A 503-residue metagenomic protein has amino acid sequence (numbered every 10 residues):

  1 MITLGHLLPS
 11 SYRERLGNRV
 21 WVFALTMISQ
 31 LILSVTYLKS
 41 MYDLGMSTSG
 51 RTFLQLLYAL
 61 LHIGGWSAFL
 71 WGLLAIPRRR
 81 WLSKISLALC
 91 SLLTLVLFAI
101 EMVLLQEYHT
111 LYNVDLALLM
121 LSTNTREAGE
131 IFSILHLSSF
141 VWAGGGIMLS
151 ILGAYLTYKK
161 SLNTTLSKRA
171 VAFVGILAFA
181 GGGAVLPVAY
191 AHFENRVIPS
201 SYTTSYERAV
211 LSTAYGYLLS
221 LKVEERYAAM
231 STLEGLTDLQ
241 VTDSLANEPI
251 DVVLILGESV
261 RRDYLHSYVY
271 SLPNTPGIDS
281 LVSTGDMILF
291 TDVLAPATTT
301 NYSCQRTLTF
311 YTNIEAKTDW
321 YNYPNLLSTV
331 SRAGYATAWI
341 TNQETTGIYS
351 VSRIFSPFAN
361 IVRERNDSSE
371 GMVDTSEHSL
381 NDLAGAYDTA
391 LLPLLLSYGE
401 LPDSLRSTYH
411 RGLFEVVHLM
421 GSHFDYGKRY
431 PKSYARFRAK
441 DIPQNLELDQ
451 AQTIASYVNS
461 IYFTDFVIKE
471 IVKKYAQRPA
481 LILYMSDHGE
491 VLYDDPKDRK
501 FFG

Functional and structural regions predicted by a protein language model:
I2-T204: Transmembrane and membrane-interface helices of multi-pass, inner-membrane envelope-modifying transferases
G50-L57, I314-K317, H378-L383, A451-I461 (+3 more regions): Active-site rim elements
S67-L70, L74, L82, L289-D292 (+5 more regions): Short functional hotspots at interaction and active-site rims
G183-L254, S259-I442: Active-site-proximal alpha/beta segments of enzymes that process anionic O-linked groups
D238, L392-D403, K440-I482: A long, amphipathic alpha-helix that forms part of the scaffold/cap immediately adjacent to metal-dependent active
L265, V472, D494: Active-site-flanking alpha-helical
V269-P273, A480, M485-G503: Histidine-centered active-site microenvironments of extracellular/periplasmic hydrolases and transferases
N322-V330, G334-A336, Q343, F463 (+2 more regions): Periplasmic/luminal catalytic loop of GT-C fold multi-pass membrane glycosyltransferases that transfer sugars from
